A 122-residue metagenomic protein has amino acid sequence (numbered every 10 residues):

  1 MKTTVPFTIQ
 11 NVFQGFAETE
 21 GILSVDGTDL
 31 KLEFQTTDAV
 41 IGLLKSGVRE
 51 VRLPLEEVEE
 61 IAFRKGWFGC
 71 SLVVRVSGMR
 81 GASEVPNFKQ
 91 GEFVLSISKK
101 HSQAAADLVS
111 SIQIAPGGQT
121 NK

Functional and structural regions predicted by a protein language model:
M1-V25, I41-K122: Acidic, Ser/Thr- and proline-rich intrinsically disordered linker/docking segments of eukaryotic scaffolds
G21-Q35: Short, contiguous, well-structured surface segments enriched in hydrophobic/aromatic residues
